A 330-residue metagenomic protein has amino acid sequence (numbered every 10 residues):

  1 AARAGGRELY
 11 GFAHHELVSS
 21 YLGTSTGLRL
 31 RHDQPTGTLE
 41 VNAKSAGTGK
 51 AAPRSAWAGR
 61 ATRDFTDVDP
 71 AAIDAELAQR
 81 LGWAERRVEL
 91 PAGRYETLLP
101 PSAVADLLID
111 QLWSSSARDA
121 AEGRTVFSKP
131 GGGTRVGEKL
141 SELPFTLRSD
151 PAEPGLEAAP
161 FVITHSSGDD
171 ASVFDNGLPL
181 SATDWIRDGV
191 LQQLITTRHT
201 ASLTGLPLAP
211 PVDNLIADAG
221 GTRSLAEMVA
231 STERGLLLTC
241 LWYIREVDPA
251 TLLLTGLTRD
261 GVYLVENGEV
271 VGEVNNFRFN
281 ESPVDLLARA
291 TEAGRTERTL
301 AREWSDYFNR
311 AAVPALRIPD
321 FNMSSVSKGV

Functional and structural regions predicted by a protein language model:
A1-V162, D169-S172, R187-D188, D213 (+4 more regions): Active-site bordering "gate/hinge" segments that shape substrate access to catalytic or cofactor-binding pockets
G132-V330: Dual-mode signal for accessory low-complexity, basic/Gly-rich regions
